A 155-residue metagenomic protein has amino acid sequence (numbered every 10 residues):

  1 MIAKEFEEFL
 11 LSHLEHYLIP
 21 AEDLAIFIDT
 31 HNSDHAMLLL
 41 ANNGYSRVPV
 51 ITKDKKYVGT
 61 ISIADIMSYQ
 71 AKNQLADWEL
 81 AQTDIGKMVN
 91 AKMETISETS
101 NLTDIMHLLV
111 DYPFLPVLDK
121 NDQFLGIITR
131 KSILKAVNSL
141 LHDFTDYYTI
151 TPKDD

Functional and structural regions predicted by a protein language model:
M1-D155: Tandem CBS (Cystathionine beta-synthase) repeat/Bateman regulatory domains
